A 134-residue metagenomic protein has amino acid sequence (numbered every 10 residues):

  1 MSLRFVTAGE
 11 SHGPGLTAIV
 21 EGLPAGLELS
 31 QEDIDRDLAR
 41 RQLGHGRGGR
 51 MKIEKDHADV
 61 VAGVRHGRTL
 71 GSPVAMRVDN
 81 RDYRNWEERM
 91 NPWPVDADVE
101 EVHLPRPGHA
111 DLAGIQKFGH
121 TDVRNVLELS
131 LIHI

Functional and structural regions predicted by a protein language model:
M1-S130: Generic N-terminal targeting/processing segments that precede catalytic cores or assembly contacts
I132-I134: Conserved small/polar residues in nucleotide/adenosyl-binding loops
